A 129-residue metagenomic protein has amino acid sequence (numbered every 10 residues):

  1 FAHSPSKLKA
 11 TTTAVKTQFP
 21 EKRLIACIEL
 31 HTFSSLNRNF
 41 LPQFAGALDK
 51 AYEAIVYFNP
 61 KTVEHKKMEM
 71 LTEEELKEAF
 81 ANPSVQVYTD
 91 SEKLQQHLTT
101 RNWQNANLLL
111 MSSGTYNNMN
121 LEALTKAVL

Functional and structural regions predicted by a protein language model:
F1-L129: ATP-dependent carboxylate-amine ligase
